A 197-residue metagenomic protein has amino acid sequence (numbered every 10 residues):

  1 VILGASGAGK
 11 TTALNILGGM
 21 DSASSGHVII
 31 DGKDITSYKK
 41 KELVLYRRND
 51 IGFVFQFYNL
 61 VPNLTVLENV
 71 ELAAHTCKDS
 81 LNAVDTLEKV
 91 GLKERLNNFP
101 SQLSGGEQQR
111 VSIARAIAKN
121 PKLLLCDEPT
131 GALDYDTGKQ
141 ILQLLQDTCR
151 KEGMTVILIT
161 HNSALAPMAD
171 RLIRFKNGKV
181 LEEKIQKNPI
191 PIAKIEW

Functional and structural regions predicted by a protein language model:
V1-F175: ABC family nucleotide-binding domain
K179-W197: Conserved beta-strand-loop-alpha-helix hinge in the C-terminal portion of ABC ATPase nucleotide-binding domains
